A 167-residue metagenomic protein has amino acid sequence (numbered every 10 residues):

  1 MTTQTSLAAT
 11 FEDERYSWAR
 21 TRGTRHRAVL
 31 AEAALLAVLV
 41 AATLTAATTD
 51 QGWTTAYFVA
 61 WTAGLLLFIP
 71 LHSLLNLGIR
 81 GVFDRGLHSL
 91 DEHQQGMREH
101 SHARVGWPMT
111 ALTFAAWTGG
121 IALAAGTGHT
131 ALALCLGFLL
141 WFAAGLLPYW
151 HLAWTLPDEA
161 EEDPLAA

Functional and structural regions predicted by a protein language model:
M1-L36, Y149-A167: Cytosolic-side membrane-entry/anchor segment at the start of a transmembrane helix
Y16-G23, T48-T55, M97, G126-H129 (+1 more regions): Juxtamembrane loop-transmembrane helix junctions in multi-pass integral membrane proteins, especially the extracellular
A37-A47, M109-G128: Alpha-helical transmembrane segments and their membrane-interface junctions in multi-pass membrane proteins
T49-L77: Hydrophobic alpha-helical membrane-embedded segments
A56-W61, G120-W150: Hydrophobic alpha-helical transmembrane segments and immediately flanking/interface helices in integral membrane
I69-G86, H151-L156: Membrane-water interface of transmembrane alpha-helices
R80-L90, M109-G119, E162-A166: Juxtamembrane/interfacial segments around transmembrane helices
G86-R104: Short membrane-interface loop/juxtamembrane segments of multi-pass integral membrane proteins
